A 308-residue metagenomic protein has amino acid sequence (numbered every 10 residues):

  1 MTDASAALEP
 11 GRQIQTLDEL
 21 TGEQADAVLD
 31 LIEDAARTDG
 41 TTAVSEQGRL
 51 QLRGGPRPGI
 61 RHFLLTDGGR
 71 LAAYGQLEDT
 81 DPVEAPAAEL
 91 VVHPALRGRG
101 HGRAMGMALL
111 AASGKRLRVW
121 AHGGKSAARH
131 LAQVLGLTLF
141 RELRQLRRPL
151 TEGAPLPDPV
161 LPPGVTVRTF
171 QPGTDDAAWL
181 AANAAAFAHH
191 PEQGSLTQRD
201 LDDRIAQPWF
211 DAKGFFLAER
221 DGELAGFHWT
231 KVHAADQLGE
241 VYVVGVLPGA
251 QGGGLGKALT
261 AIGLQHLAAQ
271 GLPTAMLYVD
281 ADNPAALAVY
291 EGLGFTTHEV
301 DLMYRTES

Functional and structural regions predicted by a protein language model:
M1-E9, D79-A87, H93-V165, Y304: Acyl-donor-binding surface of acyltransferase catalytic domains
M1-L50, D158-G194: Short amphipathic alpha-helix that is part of the acyltransferase structural core
L17-A25, I32-S113, R118, H122-G123 (+1 more regions): Conserved donor-binding loop and adjoining core beta-sheet/short helix segment in diverse acyl/aminoacyl transferases
T21, Q145-D175, Y278-P284, G294 (+1 more regions): C-terminal "cap" of GNAT-fold acetyltransferases
V92, V244-V246, V279: Hydrophobic adenine-recognition pocket in adenosine-nucleotide-binding enzymes
G98-A112, V243-P248, G252-A269, L287-G292: Conserved acetyl-CoA-binding loop-helix of GNAT-fold acetyltransferases
R103-A104, G123-E142, G252-G253, K257 (+2 more regions): Conserved active-site alpha-helix within GNAT-family acetyltransferase domains
F187-H233, P248: Phosphate-binding active sites in nucleotide-utilizing proteins
